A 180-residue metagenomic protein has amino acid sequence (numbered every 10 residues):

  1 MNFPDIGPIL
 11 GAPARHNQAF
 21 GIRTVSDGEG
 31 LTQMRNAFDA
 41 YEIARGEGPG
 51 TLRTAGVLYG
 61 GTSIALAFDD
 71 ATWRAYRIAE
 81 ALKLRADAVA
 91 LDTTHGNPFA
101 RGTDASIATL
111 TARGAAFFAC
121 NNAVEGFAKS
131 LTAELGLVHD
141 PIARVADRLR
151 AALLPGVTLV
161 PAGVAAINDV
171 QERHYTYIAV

Functional and structural regions predicted by a protein language model:
M1-V180: Secreted/extracellular ectodomain signature
